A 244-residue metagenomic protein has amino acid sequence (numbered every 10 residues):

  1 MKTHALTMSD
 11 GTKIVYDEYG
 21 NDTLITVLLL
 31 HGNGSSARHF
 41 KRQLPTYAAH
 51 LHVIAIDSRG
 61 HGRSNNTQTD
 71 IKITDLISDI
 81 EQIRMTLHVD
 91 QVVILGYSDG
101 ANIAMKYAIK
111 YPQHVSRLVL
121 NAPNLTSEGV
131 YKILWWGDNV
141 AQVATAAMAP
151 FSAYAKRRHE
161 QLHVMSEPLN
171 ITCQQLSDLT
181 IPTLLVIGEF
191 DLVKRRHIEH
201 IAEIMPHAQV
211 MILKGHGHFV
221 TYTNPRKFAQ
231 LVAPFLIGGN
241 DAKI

Functional and structural regions predicted by a protein language model:
S9, K41-P45, I54-L95, Q230: Active-site loop/oxyanion-hole signature of alpha/beta-hydrolase fold enzymes
T12-R63: Conserved HGGG/HGGXW glycine-rich cap/lid loop of the alpha/beta-hydrolase fold
N102-K110, S116-A144: Flexible "cap/lid" loop of the alpha/beta hydrolase fold
A147-L176, E189-F190: Hydrophobic, aromatic-rich cap/lid helix
L179, L185-I187: Short beta-strand/loop motif that positions the catalytic acidic residue of the alpha/beta-hydrolase fold
L192-H197: Conserved alpha/beta-hydrolase "acid-adjacent" motif
I204-F219: Catalytic histidine neighborhood in serine/cysteine hydrolases with alpha/beta-hydrolase-type architecture
H216-P225, A229: Catalytic histidine-centered segment of alpha/beta-hydrolase-like enzymes
